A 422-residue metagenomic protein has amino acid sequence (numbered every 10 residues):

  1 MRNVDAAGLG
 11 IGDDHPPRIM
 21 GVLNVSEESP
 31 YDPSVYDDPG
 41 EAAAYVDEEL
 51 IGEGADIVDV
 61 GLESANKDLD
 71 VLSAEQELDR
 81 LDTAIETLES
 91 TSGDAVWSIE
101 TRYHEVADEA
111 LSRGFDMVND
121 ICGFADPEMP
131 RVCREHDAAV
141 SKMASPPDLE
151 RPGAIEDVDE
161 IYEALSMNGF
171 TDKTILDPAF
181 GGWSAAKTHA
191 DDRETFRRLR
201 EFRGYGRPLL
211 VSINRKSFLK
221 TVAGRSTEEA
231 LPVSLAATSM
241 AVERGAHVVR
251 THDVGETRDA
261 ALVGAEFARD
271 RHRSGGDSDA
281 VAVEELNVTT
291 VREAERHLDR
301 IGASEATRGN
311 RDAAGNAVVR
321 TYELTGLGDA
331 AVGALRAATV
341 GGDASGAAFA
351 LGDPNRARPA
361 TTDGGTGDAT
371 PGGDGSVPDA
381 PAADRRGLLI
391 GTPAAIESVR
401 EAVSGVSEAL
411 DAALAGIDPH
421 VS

Functional and structural regions predicted by a protein language model:
M1-S26, R269-A314, A334, I417-S422: N-terminal amphipathic alpha-helix/helix-capping segment at the start of soluble metabolic enzymes
R18, E27-Y45, D68-T83, V96-W97 (+8 more regions): Active-site-adjacent loop and "lid" segments of alpha/beta metabolic enzymes
A43, L50-I51, L111, S166 (+1 more regions): Non-catalytic positions within long, well-ordered alpha-helices that form the structural scaffold/packing of enzyme
A44-G61: Catalytic domains of carbohydrate-active enzymes, especially glycoside hydrolases
A84-L88, S92, A110, F202: Hydrophobic positions in alpha-helices of CheY-like receiver
A164-R193, K220, G224, I301-E305 (+1 more regions): Active-site rim beta-loop-alpha module in soluble metabolic enzymes
L298-T307, R311-H420: N-terminal accessory interaction module
